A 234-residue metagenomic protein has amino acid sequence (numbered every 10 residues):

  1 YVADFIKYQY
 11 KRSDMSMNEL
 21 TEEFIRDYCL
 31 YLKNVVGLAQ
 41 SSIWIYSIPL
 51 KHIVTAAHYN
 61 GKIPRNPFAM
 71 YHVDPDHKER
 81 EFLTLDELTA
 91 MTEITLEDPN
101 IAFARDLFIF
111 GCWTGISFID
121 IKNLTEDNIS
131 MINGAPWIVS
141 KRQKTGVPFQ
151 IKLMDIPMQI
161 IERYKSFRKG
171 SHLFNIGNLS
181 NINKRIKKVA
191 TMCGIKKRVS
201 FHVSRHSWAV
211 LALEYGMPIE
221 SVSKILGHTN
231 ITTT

Functional and structural regions predicted by a protein language model:
Y1-T55, P99-N100, G177, R198-S200: N-terminal core-binding DNA-recognition domain of tyrosine site-specific recombinases/integrases
L30, S41, F108, I119 (+2 more regions): Residues within the helices of the helix-turn-helix
L32, F110-G111, L211-A212, I225: Short alpha-helical segment immediately N-terminal to, or the first helix within, an HTH/HTH-like DNA-binding domain
Q40, W44-I48, Y59-F118, K122: Basic, Lys/Arg- and aromatic-enriched nucleic-acid-binding interface segment
H77, Q143-E162, R168-K188: C-terminal catalytic core of Y-nucleophile DNA break-rejoin enzymes
F82, R142-G146, L179, L226-T234: Catalytic-site neighborhood detector that most strongly recognizes the C-terminal catalytic loop/helix of tyrosine
E97-D98, I151, S166-H172, K184-K224: Short, basic (Lys/Arg/His-rich) helix/loop patches that form interaction surfaces in the mid-to-C-terminal regions
N128-A135, K196-K197, M217-T234: Short, polar N-cap/turn motifs at the start of nucleic acid-interacting alpha helices
